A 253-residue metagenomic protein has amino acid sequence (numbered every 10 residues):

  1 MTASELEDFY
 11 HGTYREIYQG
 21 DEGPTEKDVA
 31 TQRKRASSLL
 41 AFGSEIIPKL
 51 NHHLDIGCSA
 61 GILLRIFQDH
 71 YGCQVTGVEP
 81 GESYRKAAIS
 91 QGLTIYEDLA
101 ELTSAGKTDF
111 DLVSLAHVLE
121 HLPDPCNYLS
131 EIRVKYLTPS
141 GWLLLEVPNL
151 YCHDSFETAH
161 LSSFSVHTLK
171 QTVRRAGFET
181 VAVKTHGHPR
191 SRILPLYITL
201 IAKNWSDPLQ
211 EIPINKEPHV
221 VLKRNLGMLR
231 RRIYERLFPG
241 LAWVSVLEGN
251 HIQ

Functional and structural regions predicted by a protein language model:
M1-A116, P125-E131, V166, L196-T199 (+1 more regions): Conserved N-terminal segment of class I S-adenosyl-L-methionine
I62-L64, Y84, C152-S155, P189-I193: Short catalytic/ligand-binding loop motif for oxyanion handling, primarily in non-cytosolic enzymes, centered on
G81-E82, L102, L150-Y151, H186-H188: Conserved beta-strand edge residues that scaffold enzyme active sites
I95, E120, C152: Active-site micro-motifs of SAM-dependent methyltransferase domains
A116-H121, E146: Short catalytic micro-motifs in class I SAM-dependent methyltransferases
N127-W142: A short glycine-rich, Lys/Arg-flanked "PGG" loop and its adjoining helix->strand segment in the class I
L143-R174: Short, glycine-/aromatic-enriched active-site segment of Class I SAM-dependent methyltransferases
F178-H188: Conserved S-adenosyl-L-methionine
